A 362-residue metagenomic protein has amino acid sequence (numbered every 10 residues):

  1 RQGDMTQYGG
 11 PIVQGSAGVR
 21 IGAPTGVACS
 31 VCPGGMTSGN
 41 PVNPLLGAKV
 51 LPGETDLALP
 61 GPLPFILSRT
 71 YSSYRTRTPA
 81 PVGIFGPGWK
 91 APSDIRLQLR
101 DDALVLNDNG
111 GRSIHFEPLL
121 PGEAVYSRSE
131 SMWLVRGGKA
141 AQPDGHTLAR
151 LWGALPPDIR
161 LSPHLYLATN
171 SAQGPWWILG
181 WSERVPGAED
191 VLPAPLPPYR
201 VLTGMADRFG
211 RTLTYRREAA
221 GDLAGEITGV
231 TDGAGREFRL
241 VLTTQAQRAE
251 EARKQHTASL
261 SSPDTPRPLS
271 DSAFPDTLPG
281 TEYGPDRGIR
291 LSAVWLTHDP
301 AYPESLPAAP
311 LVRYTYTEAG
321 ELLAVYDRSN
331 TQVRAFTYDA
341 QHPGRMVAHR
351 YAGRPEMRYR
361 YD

Functional and structural regions predicted by a protein language model:
R1-A80: Intrinsically disordered, low-complexity segments enriched in small residues
G9-V13, F85-P87, D102-D362: Extended charged/polar low-complexity repeat regions
K49-E54, K90-P92, Q98-D102: Short alpha-helical segments and helix-capping/turn motifs at coil-helix boundaries
L59-G61, Q98-R100, R160-S162: Solvent-exposed loop and beta-edge segments used for protein-protein assembly and interaction
R69-T70, K90-D94, Y126: N-terminal targeting and processing segments
T76-K90: Short, polar loop/linker segments at the starts of domains and inter-domain junctions
